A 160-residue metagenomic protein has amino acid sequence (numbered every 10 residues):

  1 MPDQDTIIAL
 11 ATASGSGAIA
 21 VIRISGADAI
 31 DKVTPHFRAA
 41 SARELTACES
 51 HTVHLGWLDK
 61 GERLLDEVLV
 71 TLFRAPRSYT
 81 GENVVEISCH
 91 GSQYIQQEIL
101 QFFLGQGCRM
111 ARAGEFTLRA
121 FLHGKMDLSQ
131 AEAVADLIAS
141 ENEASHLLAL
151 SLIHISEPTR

Functional and structural regions predicted by a protein language model:
M1-L147, S151-L152: A glycine-rich (often HGG/GG-containing) alpha/beta subdomain
S151-R160: Residue-level detector of conserved catalytic or cofactor/ligand-binding positions in enzyme active sites
